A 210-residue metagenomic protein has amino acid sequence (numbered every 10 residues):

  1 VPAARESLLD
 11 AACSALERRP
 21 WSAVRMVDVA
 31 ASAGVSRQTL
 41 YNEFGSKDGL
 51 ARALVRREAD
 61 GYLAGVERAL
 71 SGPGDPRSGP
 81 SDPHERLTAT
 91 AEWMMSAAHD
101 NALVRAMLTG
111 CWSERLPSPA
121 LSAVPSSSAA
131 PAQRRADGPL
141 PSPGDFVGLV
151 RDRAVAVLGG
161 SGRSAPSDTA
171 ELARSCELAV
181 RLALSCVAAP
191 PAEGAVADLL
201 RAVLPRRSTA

Functional and structural regions predicted by a protein language model:
V1-S32, G49-R52: Basic, helix-initiating cap at the start of DNA-binding domains
A11-R18, G61-G72, L182-C186: Solvent-exposed, amphipathic alpha-helical segments
G34-F44: Short hydrophobic/aromatic patch on the recognition helix
F44, L54-V55: DNA major-groove recognition helix of helix-turn-helix
E58-T90: Amphipathic alpha-helical linker/stalk segments
H84-A210: An extended, acidic
